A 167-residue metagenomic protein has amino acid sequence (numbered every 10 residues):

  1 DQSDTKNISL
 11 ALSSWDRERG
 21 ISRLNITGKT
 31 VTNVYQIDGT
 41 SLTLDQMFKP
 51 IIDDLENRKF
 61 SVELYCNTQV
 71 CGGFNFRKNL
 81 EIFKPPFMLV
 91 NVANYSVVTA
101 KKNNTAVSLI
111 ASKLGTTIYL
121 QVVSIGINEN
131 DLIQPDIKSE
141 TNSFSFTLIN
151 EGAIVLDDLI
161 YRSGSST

Functional and structural regions predicted by a protein language model:
D1-L42, D136-I154: Compositionally biased P/S/T/G-rich terminal and signal peptide-adjacent segments that lie outside catalytic cores
N25-K29, V90-N94, L114: Solvent-exposed loop and beta-edge segments used for protein-protein assembly and interaction
I26-K84: Long, charged/polar, surface-exposed segments that mediate recognition or autoinhibition
V31, N94-V98, T116-L120: Short beta-strand micro-motifs in enzyme catalytic cores
N33-D38, V98-A100, A111, V122: Short beta-strand element of the conserved SAM-dependent methyltransferase core
K49-E56, A93, V155-D157, G164: A structural boundary/capping signal
N67-I110: Contiguous ligand/interfacial binding patches
N103-T167: Periplasmic peptidoglycan-binding/tethering modules of Gram-negative envelope proteins
